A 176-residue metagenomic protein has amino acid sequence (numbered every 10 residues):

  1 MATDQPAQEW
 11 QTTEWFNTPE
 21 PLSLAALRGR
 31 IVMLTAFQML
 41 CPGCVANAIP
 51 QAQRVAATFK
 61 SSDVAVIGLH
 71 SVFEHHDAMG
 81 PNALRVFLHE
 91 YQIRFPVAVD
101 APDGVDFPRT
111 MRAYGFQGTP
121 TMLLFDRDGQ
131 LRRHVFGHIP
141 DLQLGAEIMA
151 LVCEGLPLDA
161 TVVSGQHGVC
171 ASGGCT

Functional and structural regions predicted by a protein language model:
M1-R28, G145-T176: Non-globular targeting/processing and membrane-anchoring segments
Q8, P42-G43, P50, P96 (+2 more regions): Proline-centered helix-kink/hinge sites
L22-A48, A52, V66: Short active-site neighborhood of thiol/selenol oxidoreductases, capturing the structured segment around
R28-R30, S61, I93: Active-site acidic short loop of glycosyltransferases
T35, A65-G68, P96-V99: Structural recognition of the beta-strand scaffold that forms the well-ordered cores of secreted hydrolase catalytic
M39, S71-E74, G137: Short "lid" loop at the C-terminus of a central beta-strand within the Rossmann-like core of SAM-dependent
V45-Y91, P102-P108: Structural microenvironment flanking redox-active thiols in thiol-disulfide oxidoreductases
Y91-I93, D100-E147: Thiol/disulfide oxidoreductase modules built on the thioredoxin-like
